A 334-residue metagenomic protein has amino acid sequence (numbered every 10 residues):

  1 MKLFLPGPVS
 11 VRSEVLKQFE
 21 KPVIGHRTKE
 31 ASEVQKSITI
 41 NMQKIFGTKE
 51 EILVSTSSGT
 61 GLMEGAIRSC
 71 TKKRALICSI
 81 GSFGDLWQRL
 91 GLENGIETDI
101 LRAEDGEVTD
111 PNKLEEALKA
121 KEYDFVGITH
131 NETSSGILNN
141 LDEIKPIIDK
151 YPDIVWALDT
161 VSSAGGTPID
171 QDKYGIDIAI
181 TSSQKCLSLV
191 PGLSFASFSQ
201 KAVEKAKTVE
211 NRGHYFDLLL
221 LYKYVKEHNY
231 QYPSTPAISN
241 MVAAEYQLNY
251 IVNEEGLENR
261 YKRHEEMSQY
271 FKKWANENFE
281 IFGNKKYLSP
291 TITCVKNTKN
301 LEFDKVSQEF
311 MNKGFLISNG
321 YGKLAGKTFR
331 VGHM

Functional and structural regions predicted by a protein language model:
M1-T56: A glycine-/small-polar-enriched, mobile loop at the entrance of the PLP active site in fold-type I
S10-V11, Q184-Y270: Active-site C-terminal subdomain of aminotransferase-like
S37-F46, L248-G283, Q308-E309: Conserved PLP-dependent catalytic core of the aminotransferase class-I/II
K49-L76, I80, G84-Q88: Conserved beta-loop-alpha segment that forms the PLP phosphate-binding cup at the N-terminus of a helix
T109-G165, I178: Active-site phosphate-binding strand-loop segment of PLP-dependent enzymes
D172-Q184: Conserved active-site segment immediately N-terminal to the catalytic lysine that forms the internal aldimine
I281-F310: Conserved PLP-binding catalytic core of the aspartate aminotransferase-like
C294-K299, L316-M334: Conserved PLP-binding active-site segment of the aspartate aminotransferase-like
